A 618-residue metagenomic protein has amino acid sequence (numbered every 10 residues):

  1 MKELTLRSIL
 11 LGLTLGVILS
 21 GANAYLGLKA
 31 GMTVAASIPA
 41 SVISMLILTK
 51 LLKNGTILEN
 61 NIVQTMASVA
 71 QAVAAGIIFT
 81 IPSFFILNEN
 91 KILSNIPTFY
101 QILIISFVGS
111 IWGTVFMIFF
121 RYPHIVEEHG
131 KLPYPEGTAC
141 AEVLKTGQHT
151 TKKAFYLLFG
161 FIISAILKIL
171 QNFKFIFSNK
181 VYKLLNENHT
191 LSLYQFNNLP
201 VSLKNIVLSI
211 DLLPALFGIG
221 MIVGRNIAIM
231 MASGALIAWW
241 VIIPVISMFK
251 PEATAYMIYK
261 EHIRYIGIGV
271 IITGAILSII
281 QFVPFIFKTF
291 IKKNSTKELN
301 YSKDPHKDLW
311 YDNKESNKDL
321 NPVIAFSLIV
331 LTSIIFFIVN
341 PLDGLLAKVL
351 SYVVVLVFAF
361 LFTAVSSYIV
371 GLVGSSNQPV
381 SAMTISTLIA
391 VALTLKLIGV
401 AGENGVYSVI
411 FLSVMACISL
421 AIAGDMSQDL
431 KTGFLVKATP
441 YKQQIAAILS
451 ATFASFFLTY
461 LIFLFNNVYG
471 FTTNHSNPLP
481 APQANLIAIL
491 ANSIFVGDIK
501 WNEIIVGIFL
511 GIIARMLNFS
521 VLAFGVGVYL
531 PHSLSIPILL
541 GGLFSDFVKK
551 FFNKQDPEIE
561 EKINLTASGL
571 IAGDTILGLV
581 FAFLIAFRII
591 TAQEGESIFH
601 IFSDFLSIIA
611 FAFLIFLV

Functional and structural regions predicted by a protein language model:
M1-V618: Alpha-helical multipass membrane-protein architecture
